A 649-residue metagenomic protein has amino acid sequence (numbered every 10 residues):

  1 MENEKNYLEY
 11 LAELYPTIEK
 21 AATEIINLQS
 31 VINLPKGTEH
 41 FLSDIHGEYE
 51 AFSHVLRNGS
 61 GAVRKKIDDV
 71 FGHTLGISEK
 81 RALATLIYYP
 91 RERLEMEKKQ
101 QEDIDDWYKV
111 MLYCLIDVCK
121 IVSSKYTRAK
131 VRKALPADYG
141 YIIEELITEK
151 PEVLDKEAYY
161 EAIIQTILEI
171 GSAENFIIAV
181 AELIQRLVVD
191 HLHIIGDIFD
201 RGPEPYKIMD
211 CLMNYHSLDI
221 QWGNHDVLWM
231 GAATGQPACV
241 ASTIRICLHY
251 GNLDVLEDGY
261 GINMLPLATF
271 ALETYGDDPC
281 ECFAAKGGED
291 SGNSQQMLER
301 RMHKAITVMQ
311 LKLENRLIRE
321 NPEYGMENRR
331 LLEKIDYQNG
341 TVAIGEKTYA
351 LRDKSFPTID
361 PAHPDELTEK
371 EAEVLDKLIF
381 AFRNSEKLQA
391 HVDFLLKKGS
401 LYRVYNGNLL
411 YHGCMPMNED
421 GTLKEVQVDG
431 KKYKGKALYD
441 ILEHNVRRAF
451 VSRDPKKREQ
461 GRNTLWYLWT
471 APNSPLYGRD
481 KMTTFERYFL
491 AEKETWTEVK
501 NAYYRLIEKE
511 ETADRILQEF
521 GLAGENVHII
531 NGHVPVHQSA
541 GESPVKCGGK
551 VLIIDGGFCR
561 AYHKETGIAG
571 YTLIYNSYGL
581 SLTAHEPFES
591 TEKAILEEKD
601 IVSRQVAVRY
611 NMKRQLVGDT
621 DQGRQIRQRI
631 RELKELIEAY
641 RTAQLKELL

Functional and structural regions predicted by a protein language model:
M1-L649: Feature recognizes metal-dependent phosphohydrolase scaffolds
